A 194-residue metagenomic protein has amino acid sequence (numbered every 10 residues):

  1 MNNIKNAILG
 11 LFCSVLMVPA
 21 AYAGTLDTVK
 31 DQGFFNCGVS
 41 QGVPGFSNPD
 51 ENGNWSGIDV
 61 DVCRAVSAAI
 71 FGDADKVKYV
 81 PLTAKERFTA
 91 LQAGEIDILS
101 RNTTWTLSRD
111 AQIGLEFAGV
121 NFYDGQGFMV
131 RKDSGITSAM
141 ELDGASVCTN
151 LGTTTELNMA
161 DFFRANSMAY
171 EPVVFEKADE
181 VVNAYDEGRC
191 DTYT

Functional and structural regions predicted by a protein language model:
N2-I4, I8-F12, Y22-K78: N-terminal hydrophobic or amphipathic helices and topogenic motifs
V18-A20: N-terminal signal peptide c-region/cleavage motif recognized by signal peptidases
N36-G45, W55-I70, T104, D124-V182 (+1 more regions): Bilobed "Venus flytrap"/periplasmic-binding protein-like clamshell domains and structurally analogous long
R64, A68, G72, K76-E141: Acidic, polar ligand-binding/catalytic clefts
S100, T192-T194: Periplasmic-binding protein-like
